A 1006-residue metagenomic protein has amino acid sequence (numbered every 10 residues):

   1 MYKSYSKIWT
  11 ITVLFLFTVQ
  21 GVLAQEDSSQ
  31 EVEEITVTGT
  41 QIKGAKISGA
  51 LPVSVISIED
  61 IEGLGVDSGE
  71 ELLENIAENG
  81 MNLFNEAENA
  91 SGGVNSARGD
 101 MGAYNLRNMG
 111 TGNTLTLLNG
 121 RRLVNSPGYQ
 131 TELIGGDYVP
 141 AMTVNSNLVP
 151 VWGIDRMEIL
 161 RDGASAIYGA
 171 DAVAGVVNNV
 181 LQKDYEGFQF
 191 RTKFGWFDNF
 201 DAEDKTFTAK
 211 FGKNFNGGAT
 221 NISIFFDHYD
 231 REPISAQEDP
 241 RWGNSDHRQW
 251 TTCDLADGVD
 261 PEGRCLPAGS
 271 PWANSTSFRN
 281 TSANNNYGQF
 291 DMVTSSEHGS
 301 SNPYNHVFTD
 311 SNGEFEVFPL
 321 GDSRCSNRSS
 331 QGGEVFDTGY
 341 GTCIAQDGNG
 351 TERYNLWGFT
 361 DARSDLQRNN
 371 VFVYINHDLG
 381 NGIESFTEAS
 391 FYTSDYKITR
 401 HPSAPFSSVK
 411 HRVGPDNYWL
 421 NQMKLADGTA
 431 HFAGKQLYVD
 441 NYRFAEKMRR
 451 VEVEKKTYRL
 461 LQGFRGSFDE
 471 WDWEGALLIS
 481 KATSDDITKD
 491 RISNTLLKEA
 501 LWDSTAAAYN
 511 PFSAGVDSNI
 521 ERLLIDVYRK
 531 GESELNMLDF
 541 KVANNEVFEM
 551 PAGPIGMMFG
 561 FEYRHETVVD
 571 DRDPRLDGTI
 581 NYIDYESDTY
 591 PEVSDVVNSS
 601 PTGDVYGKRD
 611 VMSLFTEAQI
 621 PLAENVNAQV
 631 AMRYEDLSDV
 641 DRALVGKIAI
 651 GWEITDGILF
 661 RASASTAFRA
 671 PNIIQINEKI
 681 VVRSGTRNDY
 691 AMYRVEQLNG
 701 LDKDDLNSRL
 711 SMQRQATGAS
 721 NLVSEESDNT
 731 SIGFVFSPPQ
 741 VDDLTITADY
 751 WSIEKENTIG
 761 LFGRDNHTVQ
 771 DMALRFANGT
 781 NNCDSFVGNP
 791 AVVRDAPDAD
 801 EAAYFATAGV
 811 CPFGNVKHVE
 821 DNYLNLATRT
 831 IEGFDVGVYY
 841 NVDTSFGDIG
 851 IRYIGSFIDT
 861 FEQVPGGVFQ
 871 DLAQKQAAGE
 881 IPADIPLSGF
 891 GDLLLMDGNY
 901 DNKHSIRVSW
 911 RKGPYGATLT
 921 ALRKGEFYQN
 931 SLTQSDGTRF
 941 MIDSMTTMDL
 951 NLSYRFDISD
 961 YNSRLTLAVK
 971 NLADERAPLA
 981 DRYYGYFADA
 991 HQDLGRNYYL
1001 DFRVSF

Functional and structural regions predicted by a protein language model:
Y2-A77, R107, S146-V149, T208 (+7 more regions): N-terminal Sec signal peptide and the immediately downstream disordered periplasmic leader that contains the TonB box
P52-N105, G110-G112, R121-S146, E158-S165: Periplasmic N-terminal accessory/gating domains of Gram-negative outer-membrane beta-barrel systems
T114, L118, R122-L123, Y138-K193 (+1 more regions): A beta-strand signature from Gram-negative outer-membrane beta-barrel systems, especially the internal plug domain
G128, E232-I234, R241-H247, E314 (+7 more regions): Surface-exposed, low-complexity loop segments enriched in small/polar and acidic residues
V149, D184-G187, N216-A219, G380-I383 (+11 more regions): Short loop/turn motifs that connect adjacent beta-strands in outer-membrane beta-barrel proteins
I487-K489, S665, V682, D897-G898 (+3 more regions): C-terminal beta-signal and terminal closure region of outer-membrane beta-barrel proteins
R683, G847, I851-D957, A973: C-terminal beta-barrel architecture of Gram-negative outer-membrane proteins
E754-N757, D859-E862, T920-L932, Y954-F1006: C-terminal beta-signal and adjacent terminal beta-strands/loops of Gram-negative outer-membrane beta-barrel proteins
